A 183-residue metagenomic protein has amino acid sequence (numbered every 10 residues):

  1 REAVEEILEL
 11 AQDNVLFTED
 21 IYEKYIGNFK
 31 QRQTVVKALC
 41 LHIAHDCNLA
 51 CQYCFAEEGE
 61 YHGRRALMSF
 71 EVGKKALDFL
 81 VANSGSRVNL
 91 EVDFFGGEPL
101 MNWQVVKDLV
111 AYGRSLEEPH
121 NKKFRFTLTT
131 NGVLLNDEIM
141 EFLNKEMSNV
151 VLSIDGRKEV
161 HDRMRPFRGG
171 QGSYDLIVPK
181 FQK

Functional and structural regions predicted by a protein language model:
A3-C40, G85: N-terminal [4Fe-4S]-dependent radical SAM core
E23-K24, E57-H62, K158-E159: A short, flexible beta-alpha/helix-coil linker loop
V36, N48, K145-S148: Short, well-ordered loop/turn elements at secondary-structure boundaries
A38-A44, F55-A56, T129, I154 (+1 more regions): Long, contiguous hydrophobic alpha-helical segments, chiefly transmembrane helices and signal peptides
C40-E71: Canonical Radical SAM [4Fe-4S] cluster-binding loop centered on the CxxxCxxC motif and its immediate flanking residues
I43, G96-G97: Short acidic donor-binding/metal-coordinating loop in glycosyltransferase active sites
R64-M68, E98, G169: Pocket-edge positions in alpha/beta enzyme catalytic cores
G73, L77-D93, N102-K183: Radical SAM/AdoMet-radical enzyme domain recognition
